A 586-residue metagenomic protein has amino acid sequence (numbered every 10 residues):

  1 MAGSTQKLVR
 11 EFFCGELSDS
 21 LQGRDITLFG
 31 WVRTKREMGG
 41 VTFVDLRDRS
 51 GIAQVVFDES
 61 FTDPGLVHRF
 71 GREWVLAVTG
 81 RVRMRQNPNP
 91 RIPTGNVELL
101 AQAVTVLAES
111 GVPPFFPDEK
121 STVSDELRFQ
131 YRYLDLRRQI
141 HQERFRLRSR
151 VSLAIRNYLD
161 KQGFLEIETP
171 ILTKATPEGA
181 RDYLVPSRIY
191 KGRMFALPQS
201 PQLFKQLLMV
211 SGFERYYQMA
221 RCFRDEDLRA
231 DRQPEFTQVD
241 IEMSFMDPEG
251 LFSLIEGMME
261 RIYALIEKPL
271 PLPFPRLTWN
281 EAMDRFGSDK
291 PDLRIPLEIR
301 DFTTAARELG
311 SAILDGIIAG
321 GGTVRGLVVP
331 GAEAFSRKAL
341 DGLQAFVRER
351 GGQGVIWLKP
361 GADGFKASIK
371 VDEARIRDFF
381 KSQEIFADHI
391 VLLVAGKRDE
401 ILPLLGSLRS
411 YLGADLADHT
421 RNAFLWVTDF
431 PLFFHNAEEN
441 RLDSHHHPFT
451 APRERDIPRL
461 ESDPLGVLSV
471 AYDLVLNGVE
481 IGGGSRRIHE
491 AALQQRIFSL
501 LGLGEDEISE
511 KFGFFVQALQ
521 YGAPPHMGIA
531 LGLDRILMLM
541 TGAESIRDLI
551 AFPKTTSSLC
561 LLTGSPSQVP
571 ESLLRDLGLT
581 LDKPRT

Functional and structural regions predicted by a protein language model:
M1-T586: Class II aminoacyl-tRNA synthetase catalytic cores and aaRS-like
